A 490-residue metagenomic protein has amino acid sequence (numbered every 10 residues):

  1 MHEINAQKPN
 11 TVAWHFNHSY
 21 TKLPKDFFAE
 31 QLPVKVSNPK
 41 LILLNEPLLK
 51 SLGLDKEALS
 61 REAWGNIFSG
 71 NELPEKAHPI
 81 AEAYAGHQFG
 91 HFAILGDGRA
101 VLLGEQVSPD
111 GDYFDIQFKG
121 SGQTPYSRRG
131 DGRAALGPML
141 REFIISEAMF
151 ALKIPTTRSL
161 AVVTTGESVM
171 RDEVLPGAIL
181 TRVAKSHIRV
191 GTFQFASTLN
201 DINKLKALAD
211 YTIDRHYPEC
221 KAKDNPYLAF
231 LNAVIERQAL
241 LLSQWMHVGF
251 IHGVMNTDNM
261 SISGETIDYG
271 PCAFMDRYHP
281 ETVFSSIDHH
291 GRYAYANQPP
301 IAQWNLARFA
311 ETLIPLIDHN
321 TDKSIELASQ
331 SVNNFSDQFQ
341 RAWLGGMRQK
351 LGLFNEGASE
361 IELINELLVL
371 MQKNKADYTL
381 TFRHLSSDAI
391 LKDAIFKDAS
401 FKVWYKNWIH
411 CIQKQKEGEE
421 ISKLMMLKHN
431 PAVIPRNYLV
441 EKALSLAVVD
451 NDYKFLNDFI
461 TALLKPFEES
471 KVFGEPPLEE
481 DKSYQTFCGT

Functional and structural regions predicted by a protein language model:
M1-Q7, S19-L23, R99-G104, T164-V169 (+4 more regions): Short, mixed-charge, low-aromatic patches
M1-Y84, F89, F284, H289-T490: Regulatory N- and C-terminal appendages and interdomain linkers associated with kinase/kinase-like NTP transferase
L32-V34, D131-R133, L228-A229: Short, contiguous strand/loop micro-motifs
N38-L41, E46-L59, W64, S69-K223 (+7 more regions): Conserved ATP-binding subdomain of kinase catalytic cores across diverse folds
M139, V169-H252, S263-E366: ATP-dependent phospho-/nucleotidyl transfer catalytic cores
V254-M255, M260: Hydrophobic HxD+1 residue recognition
